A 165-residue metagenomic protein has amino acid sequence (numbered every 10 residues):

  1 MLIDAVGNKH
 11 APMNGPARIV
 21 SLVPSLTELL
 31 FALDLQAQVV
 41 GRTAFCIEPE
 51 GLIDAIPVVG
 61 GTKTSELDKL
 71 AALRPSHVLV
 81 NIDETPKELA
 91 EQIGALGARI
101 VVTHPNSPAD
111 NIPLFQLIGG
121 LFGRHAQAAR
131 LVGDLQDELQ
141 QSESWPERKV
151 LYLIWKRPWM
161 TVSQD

Functional and structural regions predicted by a protein language model:
M1-D165: N-terminal ligand-binding lobe of clamshell/alpha-beta domains
